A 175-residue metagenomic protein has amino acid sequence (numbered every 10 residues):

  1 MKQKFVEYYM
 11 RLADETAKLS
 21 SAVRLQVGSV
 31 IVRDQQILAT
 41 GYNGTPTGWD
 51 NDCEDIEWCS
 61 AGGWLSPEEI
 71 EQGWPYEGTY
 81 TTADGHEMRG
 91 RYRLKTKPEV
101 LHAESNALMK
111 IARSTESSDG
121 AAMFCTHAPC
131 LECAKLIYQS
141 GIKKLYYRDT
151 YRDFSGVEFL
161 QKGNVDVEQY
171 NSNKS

Functional and structural regions predicted by a protein language model:
M1-S175: Zinc-dependent deaminase catalytic domain
